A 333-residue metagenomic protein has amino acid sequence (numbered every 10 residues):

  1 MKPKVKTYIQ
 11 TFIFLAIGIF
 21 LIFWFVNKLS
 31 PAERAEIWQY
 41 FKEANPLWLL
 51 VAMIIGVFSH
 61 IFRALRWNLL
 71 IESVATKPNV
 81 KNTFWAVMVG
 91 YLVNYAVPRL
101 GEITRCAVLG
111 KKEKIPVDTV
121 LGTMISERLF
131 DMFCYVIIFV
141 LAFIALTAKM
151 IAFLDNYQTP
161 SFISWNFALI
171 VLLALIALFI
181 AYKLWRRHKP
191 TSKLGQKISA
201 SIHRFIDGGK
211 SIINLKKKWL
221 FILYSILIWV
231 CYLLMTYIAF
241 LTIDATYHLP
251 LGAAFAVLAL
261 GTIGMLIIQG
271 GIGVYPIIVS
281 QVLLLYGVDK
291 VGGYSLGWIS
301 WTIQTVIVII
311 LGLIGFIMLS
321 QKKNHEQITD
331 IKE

Functional and structural regions predicted by a protein language model:
M1-V87, A145, F153-T262, I303-E333: Predominantly cytoplasmic-facing regulatory/coupling regions of multi-pass membrane proteins
V57-I61, A96, F133, I267: Hydrophobic/aromatic residues within the transmembrane alpha-helices of Major Facilitator Superfamily
V80-W85, E102-I103, I115-L129, D289-I299: Membrane-interface alpha-helices at helix entry/exit sites of multi-pass transporters
F84-K111: Hydrophobic, aromatic-rich membrane-embedded alpha-helical segments
V89-P98, A256-P276: Transmembrane alpha-helix interface/packing and boundary motifs in multi-pass membrane proteins, characterized by
V93-V97, L121-I144, W298-L311: Membrane-embedded alpha-helical segments of transport systems, primarily multispan ion/solute transporters
I103-K111, Q269-L285: Re-entrant/interfacial helical elements at transmembrane boundaries that shape and gate the permeation pathway
F139-T147, S280, L284, F316: Juxtamembrane/transmembrane-helix interface segments of polytopic membrane transporters
